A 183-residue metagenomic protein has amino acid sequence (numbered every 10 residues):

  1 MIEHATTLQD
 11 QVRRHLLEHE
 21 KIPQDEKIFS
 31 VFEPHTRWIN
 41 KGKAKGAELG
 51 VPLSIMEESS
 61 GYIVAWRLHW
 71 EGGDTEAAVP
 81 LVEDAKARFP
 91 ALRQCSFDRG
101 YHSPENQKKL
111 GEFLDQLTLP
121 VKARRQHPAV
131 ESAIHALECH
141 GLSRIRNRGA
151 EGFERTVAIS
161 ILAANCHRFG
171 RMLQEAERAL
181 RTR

Functional and structural regions predicted by a protein language model:
M1-R93, F97-R99, N106: Polybasic low-complexity intrinsically disordered regions
H19, Q126-R183: Basic, amphipathic alpha-helical segments enriched in Lys/Arg and hydrophobic/aromatic residues
S30, E57-I63, P90, E112 (+2 more regions): Short acidic (Asp/Glu) and glycine-rich catalytic loops that position anionic groups and cofactors
L49, G111-F113, F153: A short, structural micro-pattern
I55, A78, C95-G100, L117 (+3 more regions): Hydrophobic, well-ordered secondary-structure elements that form the walls of internal hydrophobic environments
S60, V82, G111-F113, E177: Short, solvent-exposed amphipathic alpha-helical segments in soluble enzyme and RNA/protein-processing domains
F89-R125: An internal, acidic/charged active-site-proximal segment that coordinates divalent cations and/or engages
